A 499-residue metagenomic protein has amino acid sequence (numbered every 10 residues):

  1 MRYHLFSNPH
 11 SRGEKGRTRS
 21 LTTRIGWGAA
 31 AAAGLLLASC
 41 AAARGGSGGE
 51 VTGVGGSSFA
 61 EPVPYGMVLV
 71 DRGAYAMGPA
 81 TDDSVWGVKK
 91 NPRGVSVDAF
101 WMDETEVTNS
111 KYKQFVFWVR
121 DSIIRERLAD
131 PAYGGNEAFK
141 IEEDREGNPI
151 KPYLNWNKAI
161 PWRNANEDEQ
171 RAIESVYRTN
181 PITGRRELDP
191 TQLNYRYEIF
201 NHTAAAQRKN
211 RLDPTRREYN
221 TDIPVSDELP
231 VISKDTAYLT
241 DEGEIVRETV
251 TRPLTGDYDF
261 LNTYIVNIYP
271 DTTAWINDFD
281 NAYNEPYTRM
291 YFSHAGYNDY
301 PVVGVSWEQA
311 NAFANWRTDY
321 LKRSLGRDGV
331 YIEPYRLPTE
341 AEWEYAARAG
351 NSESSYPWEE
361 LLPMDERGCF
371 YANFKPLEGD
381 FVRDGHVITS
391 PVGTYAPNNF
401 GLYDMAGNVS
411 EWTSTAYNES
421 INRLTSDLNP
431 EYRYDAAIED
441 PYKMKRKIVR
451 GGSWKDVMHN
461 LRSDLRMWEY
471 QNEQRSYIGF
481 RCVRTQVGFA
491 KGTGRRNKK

Functional and structural regions predicted by a protein language model:
M1-T22: N-terminal secretory signal peptides that target proteins for export/translocation
T22-A33: Sec-dependent N-terminal signal peptides
A38-S39: C-terminal motif of bacterial Sec signal peptides marking the signal peptidase cleavage site
R44-G48, L69-V70, A76, T81 (+12 more regions): Functional-site microenvironments in short loops/helix caps that host divalent-cation chemistry
G45-S57: Short, low-complexity, disordered segments immediately C-terminal to signal peptides in bacterial exported proteins
F100, V107, V116-R125, W316-S324 (+2 more regions): Short capping motifs at secondary-structure boundaries
I124-R163: Acidic helix-start/capping segments at beta-turn-to-alpha-helix junctions
S476-G492: Short, structured beta-strand segments at or near domain termini in extracellular proteins/domains
